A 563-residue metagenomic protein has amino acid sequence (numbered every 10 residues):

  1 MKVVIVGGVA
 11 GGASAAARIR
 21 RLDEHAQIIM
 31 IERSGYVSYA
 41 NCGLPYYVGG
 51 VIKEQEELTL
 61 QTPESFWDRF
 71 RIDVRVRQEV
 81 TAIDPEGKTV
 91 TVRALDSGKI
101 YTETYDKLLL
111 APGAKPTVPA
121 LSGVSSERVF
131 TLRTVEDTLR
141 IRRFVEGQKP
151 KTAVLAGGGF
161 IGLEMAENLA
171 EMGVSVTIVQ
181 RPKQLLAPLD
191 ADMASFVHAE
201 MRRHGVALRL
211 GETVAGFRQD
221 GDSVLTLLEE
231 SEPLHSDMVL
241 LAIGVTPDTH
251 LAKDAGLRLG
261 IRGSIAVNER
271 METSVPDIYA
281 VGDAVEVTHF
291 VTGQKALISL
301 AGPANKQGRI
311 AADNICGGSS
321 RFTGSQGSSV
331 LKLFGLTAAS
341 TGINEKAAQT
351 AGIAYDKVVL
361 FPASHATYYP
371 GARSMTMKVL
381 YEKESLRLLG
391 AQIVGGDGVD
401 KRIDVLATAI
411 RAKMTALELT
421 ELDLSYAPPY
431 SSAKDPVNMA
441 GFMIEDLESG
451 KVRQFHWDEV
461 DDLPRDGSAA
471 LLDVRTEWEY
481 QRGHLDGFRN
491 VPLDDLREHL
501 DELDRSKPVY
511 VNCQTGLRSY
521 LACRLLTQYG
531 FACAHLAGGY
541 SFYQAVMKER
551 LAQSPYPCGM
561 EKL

Functional and structural regions predicted by a protein language model:
M1, A284-G396, P428-S432, P436-D462 (+1 more regions): Mid-to-C-terminal Rossmann-like scaffold of FAD/NAD(P)H-dependent oxidoreductases
M1-R77, A166-L189, S328, K401 (+3 more regions): Beta1-alpha1 glycine-rich phosphate/pyrophosphate-binding loop at the start of Rossmann-like nucleotide-binding domains
V6, E103-G113, A156, L234-G244 (+2 more regions): Short hydrophobic core segments
H25-Q27, R69, R75-D96, E103 (+3 more regions): A Rossmann-like FAD-binding core segment of flavoenzymes
T59, T152-A153, F160-R218, I298-A304 (+3 more regions): Rossmann-like dinucleotide-binding cores of NAD(P)H-dependent redox enzymes
L110-M172, A207, V267-E269, V491-H499: Glycine-rich dinucleotide-binding loop and its adjacent helix/turn
S125-K149, G221, L225, P233-I310 (+2 more regions): FAD-site-proximal beta/loop scaffold in flavoenzymes
L417-P428, S432-A469, E477-Y510, Q514-L563: Rhodanese-like catalytic fold shared by cysteine-dependent sulfurtransferases and DSP/PTP-type phosphatases
